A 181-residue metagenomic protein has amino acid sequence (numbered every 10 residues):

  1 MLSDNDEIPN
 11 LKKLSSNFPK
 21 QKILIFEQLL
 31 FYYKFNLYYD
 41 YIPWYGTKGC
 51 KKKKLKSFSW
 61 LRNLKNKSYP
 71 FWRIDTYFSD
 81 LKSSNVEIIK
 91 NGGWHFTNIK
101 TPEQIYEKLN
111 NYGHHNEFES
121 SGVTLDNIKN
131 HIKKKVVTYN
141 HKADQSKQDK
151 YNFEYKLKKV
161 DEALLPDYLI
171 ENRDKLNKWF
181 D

Functional and structural regions predicted by a protein language model:
E7-F118: Conserved catalytic core of nucleotide-sugar-dependent glycosyltransferases
S84-D181: C-terminal accessory extensions appended to soluble enzyme cores
